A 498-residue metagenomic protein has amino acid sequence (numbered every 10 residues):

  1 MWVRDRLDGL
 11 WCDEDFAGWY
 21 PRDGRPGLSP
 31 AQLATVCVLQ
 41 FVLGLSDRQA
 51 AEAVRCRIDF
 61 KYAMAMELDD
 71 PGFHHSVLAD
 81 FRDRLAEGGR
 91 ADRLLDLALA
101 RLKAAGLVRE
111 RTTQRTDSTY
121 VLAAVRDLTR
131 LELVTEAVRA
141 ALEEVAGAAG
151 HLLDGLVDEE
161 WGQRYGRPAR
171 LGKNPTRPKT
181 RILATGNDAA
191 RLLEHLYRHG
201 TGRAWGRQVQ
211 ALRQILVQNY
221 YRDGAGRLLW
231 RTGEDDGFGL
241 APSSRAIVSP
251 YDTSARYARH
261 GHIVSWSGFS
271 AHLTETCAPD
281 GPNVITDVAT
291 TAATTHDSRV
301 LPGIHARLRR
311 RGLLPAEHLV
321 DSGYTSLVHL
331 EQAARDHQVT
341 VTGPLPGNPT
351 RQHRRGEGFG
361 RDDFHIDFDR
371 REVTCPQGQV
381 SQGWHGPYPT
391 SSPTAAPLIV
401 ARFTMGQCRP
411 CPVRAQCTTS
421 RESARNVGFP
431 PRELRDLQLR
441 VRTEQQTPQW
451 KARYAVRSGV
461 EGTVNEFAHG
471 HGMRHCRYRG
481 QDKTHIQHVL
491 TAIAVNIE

Functional and structural regions predicted by a protein language model:
M1-D23: Basic, low-complexity segments
L10-E14, R57, K61, G470: A short secondary-structure junction motif
A17-P30, L43-L94: Trp/Phe/Arg-rich N-terminal binding region typifying the photolyase-homology
Q49, D70-P71, A79-E498: Anion-binding and metal-coordination hotspots
